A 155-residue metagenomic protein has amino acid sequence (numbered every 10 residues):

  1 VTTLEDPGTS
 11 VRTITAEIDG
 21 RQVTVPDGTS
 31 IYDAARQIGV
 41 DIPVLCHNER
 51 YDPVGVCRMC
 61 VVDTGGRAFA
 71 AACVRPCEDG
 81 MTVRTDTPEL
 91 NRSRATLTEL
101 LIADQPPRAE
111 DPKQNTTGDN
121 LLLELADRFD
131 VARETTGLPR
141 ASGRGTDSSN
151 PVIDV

Functional and structural regions predicted by a protein language model:
V1-T15: Terminal leader/tail segments of proteins
T3, R58-M59, G65-V155: Fe-S ferredoxin-like electron-transfer domains and their immediately adjacent linker/connector regions across
S10, A16-Q22, I42-Y51, P139-V155: Ferredoxin-like iron-sulfur electron-transfer modules
D19-G80, S93: N-terminal cofactor/phosphate-binding cores enriched in small/glycine residues, especially glycine-rich loops such as
